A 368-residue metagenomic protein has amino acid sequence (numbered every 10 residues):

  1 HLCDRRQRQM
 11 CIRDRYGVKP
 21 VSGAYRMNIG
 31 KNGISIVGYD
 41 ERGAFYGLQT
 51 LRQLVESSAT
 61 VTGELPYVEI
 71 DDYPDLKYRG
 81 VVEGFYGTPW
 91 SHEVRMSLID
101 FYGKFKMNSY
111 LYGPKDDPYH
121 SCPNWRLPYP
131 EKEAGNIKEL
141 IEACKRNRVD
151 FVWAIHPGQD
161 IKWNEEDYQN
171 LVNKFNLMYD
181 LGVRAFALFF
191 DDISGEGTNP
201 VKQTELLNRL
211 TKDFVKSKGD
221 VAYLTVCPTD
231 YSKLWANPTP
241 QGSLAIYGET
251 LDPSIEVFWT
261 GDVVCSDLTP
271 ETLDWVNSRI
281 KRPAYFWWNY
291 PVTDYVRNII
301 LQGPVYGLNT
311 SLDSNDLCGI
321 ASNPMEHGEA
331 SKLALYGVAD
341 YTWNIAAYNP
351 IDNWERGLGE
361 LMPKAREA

Functional and structural regions predicted by a protein language model:
H1-I12: Single conserved hydrophobic/aromatic residue that forms the stacking wall/gate of nucleotide- or nucleobase-binding
V18-K174, D180-R184, K216: Feature activates predominantly on carbohydrate-active enzymes
G23, W343-A368: C-terminal functional modules
S35, G80-V82, S109-Y112, V152-W153 (+5 more regions): Structural recognition of the beta-strand scaffold that forms the well-ordered cores of secreted hydrolase catalytic
A59, I193-I351: Catalytic-core regions of glycoside hydrolase
L98, E133-L140, D167-L177, K202-L210 (+6 more regions): A general structural detector for well-ordered alpha-helical segments in enzyme core domains, enriched
V172-T198, A368: Glycine/serine-rich loop-strand microenvironments at binding/catalytic pocket rims
